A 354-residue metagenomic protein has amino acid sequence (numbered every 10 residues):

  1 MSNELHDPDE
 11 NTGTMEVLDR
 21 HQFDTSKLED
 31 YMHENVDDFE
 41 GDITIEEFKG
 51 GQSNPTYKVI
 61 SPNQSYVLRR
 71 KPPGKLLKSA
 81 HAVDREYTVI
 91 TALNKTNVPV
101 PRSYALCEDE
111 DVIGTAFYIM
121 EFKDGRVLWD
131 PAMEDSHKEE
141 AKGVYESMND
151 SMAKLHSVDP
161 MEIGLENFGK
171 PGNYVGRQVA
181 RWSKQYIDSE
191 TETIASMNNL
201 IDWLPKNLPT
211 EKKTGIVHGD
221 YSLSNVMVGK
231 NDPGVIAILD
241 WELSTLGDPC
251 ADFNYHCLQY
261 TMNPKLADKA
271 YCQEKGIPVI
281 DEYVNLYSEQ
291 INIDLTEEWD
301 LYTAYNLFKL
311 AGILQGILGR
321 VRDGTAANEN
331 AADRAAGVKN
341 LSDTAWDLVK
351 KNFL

Functional and structural regions predicted by a protein language model:
S2-F39: Juxta-kinase regulatory segment immediately upstream of eukaryotic protein kinase catalytic domains
D42-I216, K230-P233: ATP-binding pocket architecture of kinase catalytic cores
G169-K170, D294-Y305: All-alpha amphipathic helical-bundle segments outside canonical DNA-binding/catalytic cores that form hydrophobic
I216-H218, L223: Catalytic-loop of the protein kinase fold
V226-V228: Hydrophobic residue at the +6 position relative to the catalytic HRD Asp in the kinase catalytic loop
L239-S244: Activation of the activation-loop gatekeeper triad in protein kinase-fold domains
A251-I291, Y305-D323: Active-site activation/catalytic loop segments of kinase-like enzymes and analogous catalytic loops in related
L295, G312-L354: Helical subdomain adjoining the active site within ATP-dependent kinase catalytic cores
